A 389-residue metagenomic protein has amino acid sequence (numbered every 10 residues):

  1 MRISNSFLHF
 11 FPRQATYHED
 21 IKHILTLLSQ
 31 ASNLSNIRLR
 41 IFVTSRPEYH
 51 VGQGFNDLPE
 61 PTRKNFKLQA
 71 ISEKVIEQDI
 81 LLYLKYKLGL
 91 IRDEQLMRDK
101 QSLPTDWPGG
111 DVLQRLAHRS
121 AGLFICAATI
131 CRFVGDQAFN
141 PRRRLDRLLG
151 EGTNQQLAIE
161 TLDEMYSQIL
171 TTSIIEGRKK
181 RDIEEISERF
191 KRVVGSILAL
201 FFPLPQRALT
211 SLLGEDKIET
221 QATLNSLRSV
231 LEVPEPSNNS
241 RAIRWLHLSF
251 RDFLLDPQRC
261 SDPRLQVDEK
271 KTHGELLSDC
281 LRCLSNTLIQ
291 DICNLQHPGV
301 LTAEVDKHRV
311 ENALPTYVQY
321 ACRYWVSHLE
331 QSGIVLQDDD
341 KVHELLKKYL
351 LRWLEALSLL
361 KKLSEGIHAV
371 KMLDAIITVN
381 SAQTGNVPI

Functional and structural regions predicted by a protein language model:
M1-L277, N294-Q296, T302-N312, D340-H343 (+2 more regions): Conserved NB-ARC/NACHT P-loop NTPase core of NLR-like innate immune receptors
F202-S211, C322, E330-V335: Internal, well-ordered interaction modules that form the hydrophobic cores of assembly/scaffold domains in eukaryotic
S249, R282, Y324: A broadly conserved detector of short glycine/acidic/proline-rich loop/turn motifs that flank catalytic sites and bind
L277-C293: Short acidic-capped amphipathic helix/loop micro-motif used as an active-site/signal-coupling element
T287, T302, L329-L336: Secondary-structure edge/capping motif, primarily at the C-terminal ends of alpha-helices and the immediately following
H308-G333: Amphipathic alpha-helices of TPR/Sel1-like and other helical repeat/solenoid scaffolds
